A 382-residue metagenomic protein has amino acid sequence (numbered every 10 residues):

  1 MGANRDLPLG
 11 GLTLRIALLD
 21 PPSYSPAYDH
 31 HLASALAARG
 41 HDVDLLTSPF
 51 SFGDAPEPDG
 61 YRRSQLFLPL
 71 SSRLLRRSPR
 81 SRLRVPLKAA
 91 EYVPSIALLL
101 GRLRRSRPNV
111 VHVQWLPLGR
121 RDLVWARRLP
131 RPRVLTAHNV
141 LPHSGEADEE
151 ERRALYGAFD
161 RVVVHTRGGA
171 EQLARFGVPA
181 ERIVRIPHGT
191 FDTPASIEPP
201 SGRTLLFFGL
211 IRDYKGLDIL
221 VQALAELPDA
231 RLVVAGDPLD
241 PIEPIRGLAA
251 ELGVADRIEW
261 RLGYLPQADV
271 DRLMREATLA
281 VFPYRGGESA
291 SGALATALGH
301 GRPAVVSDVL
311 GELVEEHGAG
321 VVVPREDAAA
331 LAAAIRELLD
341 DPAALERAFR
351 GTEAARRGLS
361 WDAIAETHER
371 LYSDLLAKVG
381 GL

Functional and structural regions predicted by a protein language model:
P21-H30, S34-V93, P238-P241: N-terminal strand-loop element at the rim of the active site of nucleotide-sugar-dependent glycosyltransferases
A27-H31, L210-E226, E243, A295 (+1 more regions): A conserved mid-protein helix/loop that constitutes part of the nucleotide-sugar donor-binding site
E91-S95, V113-R120, A137: Short His-centered aromatic/hydrophobic patch
P142, G157-A195, E259-R261: Donor nucleotide-sugar binding/catalytic pocket of nucleotide-sugar-dependent glycosyltransferases
I197-K215, V221-L224, V233, D237: Conserved donor-binding/catalytic core segment of Leloir-type glycosyltransferases
E243-Y264, A268: Nucleotide-activated donor-binding/catalytic signature segment of Leloir-type glycosyltransferases, i.e., the conserved
R272-S289, R302: Acidic donor-binding loop of glycosyltransferase active sites
H317, V321-A328, E337-A343: Conserved acidic donor-binding segment of nucleotide-sugar-dependent glycosyltransferases
